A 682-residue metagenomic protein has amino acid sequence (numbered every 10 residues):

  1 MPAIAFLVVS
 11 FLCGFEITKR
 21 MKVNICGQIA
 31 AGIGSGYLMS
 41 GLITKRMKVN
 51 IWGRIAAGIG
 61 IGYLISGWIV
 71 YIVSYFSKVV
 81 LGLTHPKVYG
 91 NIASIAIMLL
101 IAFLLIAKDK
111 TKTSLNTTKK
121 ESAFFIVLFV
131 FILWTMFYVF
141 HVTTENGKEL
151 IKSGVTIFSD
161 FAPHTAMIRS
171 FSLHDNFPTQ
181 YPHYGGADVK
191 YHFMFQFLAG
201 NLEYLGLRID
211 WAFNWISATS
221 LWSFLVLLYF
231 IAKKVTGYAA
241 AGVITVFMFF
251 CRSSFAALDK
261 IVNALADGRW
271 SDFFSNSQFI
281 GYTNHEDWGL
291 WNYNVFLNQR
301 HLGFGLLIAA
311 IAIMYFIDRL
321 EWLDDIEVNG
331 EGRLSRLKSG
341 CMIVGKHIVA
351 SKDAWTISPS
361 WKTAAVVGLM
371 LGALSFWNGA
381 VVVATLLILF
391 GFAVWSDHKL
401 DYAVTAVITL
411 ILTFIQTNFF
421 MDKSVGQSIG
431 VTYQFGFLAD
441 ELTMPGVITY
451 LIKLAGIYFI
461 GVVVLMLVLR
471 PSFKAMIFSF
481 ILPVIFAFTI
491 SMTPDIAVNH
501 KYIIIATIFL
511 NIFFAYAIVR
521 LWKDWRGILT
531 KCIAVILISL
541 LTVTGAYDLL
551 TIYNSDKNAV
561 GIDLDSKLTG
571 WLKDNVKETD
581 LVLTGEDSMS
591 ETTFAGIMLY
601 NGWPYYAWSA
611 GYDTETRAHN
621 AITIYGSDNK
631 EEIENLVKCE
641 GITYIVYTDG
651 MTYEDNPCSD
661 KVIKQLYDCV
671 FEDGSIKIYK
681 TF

Functional and structural regions predicted by a protein language model:
M1-K119: Membrane-embedded, hydrophobic transmembrane alpha-helices
T118-E121, W322-K362, V394-V404, V462-I481 (+1 more regions): Membrane-interface helix-loop-helix junctions at transmembrane boundaries of multi-pass membrane enzymes, predominantly
E121-F131, I244-V246, H398-F420, V535-L540: Hydrophobic alpha-helical membrane-interfacial segments at the cytosolic entry of transmembrane helices
F131-Q299, G303-I308, N558: Active-site lumenal/periplasmic loops and adjacent helix-entry segments of GT-C-fold, multi-pass membrane
L221, L302, V383-L386, I496-W522: Hydrophobic/aromatic-rich transmembrane helices and adjacent perimembrane loops
Y293-N298, A350-T356, T363-N378: Membrane-interface alpha helices of multi-pass inner-membrane proteins
I311-E321, A384-V394, K453-K474, R520: Hydrophobic, aromatic-rich transmembrane alpha-helices and their immediate juxtamembrane boundary segments
P471, W522-F682: Extracytoplasmic
